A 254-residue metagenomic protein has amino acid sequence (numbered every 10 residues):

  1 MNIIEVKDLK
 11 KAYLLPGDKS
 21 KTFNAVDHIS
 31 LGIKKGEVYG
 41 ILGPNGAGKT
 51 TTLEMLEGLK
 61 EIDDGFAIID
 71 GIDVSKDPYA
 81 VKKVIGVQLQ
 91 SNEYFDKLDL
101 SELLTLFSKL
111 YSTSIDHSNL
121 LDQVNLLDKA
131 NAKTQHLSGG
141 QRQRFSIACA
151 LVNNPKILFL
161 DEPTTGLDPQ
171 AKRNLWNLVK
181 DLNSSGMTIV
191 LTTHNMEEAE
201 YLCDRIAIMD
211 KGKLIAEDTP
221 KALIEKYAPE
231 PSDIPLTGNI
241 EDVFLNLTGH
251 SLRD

Functional and structural regions predicted by a protein language model:
G65-K76, A80-V81: Conserved ABC transporter NBD signature motif
T105, K109, S114-K129: Conserved ABC ATPase "signature" region
K133-L137: Conserved ABC ATPase signature
N154: Conserved catalytic motifs of ABC-family nucleotide-binding domains
L158-E162: Catalytic Walker B motif of ABC-type/P-loop ATPase nucleotide-binding domains
E217-D218: ABC ATPase "signature
